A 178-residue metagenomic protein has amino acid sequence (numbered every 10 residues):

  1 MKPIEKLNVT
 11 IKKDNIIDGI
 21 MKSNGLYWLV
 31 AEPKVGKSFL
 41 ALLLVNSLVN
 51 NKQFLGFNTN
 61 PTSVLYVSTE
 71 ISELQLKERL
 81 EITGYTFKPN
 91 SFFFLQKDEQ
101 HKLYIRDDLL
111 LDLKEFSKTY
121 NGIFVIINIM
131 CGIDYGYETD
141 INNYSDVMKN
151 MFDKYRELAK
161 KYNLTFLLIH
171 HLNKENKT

Functional and structural regions predicted by a protein language model:
M1-I11: Detector for small/aliphatic-rich hydrophobic stretches
E5, I16-I17, V35, T59-N150 (+1 more regions): Conserved inter-motif catalytic segment of the P-loop NTP-binding fold
T10-M21, F54: Pre-Walker A adenine-sensing motif
S23-Y27, T62: Pre-Walker A (Motif I) flank of P-loop NTPase domains
W28-L29, K34, S38-F39, S145-T178: Phosphate-binding/switch region of NTP-binding enzymes
L40, L44: Hydrophobic positions on the alpha1 helix immediately C-terminal to the Walker A/P-loop
S47-P61: Post-Walker A helix-loop "phosphate-sensing" segment adjacent to the P-loop in P-loop NTPases
